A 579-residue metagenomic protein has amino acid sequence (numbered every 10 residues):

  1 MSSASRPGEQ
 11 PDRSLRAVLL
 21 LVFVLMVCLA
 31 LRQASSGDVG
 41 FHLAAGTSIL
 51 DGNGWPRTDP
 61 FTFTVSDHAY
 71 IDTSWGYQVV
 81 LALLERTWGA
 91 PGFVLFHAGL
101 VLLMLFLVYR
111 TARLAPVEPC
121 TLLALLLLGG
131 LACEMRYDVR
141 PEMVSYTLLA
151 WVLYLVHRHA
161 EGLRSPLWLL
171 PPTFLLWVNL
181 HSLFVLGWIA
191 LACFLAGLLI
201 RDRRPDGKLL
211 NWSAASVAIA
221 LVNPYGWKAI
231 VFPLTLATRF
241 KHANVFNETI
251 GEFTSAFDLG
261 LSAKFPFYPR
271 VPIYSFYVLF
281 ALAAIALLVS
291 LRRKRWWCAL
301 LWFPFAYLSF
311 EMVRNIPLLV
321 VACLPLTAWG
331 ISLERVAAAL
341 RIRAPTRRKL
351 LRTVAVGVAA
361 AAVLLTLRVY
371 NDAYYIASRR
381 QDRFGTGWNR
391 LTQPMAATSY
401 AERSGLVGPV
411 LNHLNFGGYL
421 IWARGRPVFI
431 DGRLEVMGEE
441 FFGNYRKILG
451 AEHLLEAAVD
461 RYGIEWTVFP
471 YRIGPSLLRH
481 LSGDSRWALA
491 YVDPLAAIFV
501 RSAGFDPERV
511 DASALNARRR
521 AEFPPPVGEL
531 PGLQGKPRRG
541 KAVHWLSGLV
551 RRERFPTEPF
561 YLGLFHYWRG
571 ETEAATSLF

Functional and structural regions predicted by a protein language model:
A17-L20, V108-L131: Transmembrane-helix signature of polytopic, membrane-embedded enzymes that assemble or transfer cell-envelope glycans
L25-M26, G129-C133, L155, P166-S182 (+2 more regions): Membrane-interface alpha helices of multi-pass inner-membrane proteins
L50, S182-V289: Transmembrane catalytic cores of multi-pass membrane glycosyltransferases and polysaccharide-assembly enzymes
T64-P91, L95: Short hydrophobic/aromatic helix or loop-helix immediately within or flanking a transmembrane segment in polytopic
L95-A115: Transmembrane-helix motifs of polytopic, lipid-linked glycan transferases
R136-V144: Short acidic/glycine- and proline-prone juxtamembrane loop motifs at membrane-interface regions of multi-pass membrane
A150-L167, L198-L199, A284-L291: Membrane-interface transmembrane helices that cradle and orient dolichyl/undecaprenyl
Y370-N415, Y419-F579: C-terminal luminal/periplasmic domains and tails of membrane-associated envelope-modifying transferases
